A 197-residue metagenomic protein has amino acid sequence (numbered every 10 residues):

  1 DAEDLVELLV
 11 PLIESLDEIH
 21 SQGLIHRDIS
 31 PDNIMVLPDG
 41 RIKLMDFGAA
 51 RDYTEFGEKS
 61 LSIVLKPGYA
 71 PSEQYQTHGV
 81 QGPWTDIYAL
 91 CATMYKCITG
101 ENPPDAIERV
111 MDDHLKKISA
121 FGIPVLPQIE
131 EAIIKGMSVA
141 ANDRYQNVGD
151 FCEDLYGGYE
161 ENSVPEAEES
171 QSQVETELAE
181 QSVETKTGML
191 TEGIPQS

Functional and structural regions predicted by a protein language model:
L8-L9: Activation segment signature within eukaryotic-like protein kinase domains
L12-I19, G136: Conserved hydrophobic alpha-helix
H20-V36: Catalytic-loop of the protein kinase fold
K43-D46: Pre-DFG segment of protein kinase catalytic domains
E58-G68: Activation loop
G68-V164: C-terminal lobe helix-coil module of Hanks-type protein kinase domains
N162-Q196: Regulatory extensions appended to serine/threonine kinase catalytic cores
